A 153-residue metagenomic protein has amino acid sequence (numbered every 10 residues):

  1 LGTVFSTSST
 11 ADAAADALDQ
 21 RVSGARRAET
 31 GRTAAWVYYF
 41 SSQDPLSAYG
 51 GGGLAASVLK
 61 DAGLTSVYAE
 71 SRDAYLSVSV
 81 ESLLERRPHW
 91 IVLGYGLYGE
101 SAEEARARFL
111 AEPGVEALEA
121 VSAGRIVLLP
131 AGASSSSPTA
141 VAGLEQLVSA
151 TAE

Functional and structural regions predicted by a protein language model:
L1-A13, S42-Y49, A69, P130-S137: Second-shell loop/turn segments in exported
G2, D12-A15, D19-V22, G52-L59 (+5 more regions): Extracytoplasmic/secreted envelope proteins and their assembly/folding machinery, especially bacterial periplasmic
T3-S6, W90-E153: Structured C-terminal subdomain patch of bacterial secreted/periplasmic proteins
S9-A62: Basic- and aromatic-lined ligand-binding clefts that recognize polyanionic substrates
A28-T30, L84-R86, E119-S122: Extracellular/periplasmic catalytic domains that process cell-envelope and extracellular macromolecules
Y39-P45, D73-Y75, G96-E100, G132-S135: Solvent-exposed loop/turn segments at secondary-structure junctions within structured extracellular/periplasmic domains
G51-Y75, Y95: His/Asp/Glu-enriched short active-site or ligand-binding loop at hydrolase and phosphoryl-transfer sites
S79-L93: Proline-aspartate-enriched helix->loop->beta-strand connector
